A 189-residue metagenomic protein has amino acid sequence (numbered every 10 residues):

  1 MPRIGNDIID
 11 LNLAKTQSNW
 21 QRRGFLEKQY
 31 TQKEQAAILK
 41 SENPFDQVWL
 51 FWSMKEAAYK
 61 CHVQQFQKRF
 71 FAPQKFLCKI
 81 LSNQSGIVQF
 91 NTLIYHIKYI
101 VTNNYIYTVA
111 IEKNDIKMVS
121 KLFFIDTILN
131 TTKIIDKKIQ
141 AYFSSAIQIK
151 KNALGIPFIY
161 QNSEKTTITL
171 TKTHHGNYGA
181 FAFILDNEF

Functional and structural regions predicted by a protein language model:
M1-F189: Core catalytic alpha/beta fold that binds nucleotide/phospho-ligands
